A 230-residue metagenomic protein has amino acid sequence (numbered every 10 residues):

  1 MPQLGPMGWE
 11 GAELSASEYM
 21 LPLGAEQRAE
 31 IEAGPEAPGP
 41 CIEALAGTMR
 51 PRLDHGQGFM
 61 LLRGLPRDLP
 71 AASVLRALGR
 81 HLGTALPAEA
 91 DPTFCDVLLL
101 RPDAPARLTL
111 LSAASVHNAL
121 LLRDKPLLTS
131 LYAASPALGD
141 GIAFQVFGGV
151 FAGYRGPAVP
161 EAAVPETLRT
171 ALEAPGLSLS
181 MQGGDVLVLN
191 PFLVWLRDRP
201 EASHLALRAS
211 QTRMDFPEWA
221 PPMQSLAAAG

Functional and structural regions predicted by a protein language model:
M1-I42, H55-M60, G64-R67, L82-G230: Active-site environment of non-heme Fe oxygenases that use a 2-His-1-carboxylate facial triad
E43-T48: Short alpha-helical segments and helix-capping/turn motifs at coil-helix boundaries
M49-D54: Short, flexible, solvent-exposed loop/turn segments with mixed acidic/basic and small polar residues
V74-G79, L168: Short amphipathic C-terminal alpha-helix that caps PH/PH-like domains
